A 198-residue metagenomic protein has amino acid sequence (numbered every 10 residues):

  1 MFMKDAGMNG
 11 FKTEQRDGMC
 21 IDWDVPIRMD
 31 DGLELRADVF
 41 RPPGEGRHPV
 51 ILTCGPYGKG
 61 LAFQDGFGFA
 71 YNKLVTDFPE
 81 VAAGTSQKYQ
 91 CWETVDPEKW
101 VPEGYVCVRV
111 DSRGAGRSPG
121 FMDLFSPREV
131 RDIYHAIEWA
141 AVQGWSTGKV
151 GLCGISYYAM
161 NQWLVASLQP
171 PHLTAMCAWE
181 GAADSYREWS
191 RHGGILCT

Functional and structural regions predicted by a protein language model:
G7-G46, V50: N-terminal cap/lid segment of alpha/beta-hydrolase-fold proteins
W23-D24, R28, R36, C107-R109 (+2 more regions): Mature extracytoplasmic enzyme cores
E34, R47-P49, E103-V106, S146-K149 (+1 more regions): Loop/turn elements at helix/coil->beta-strand transitions in domains of secreted/extracellular proteins
D38-Y105, V110-R113, L124, S167: N-terminal cap/lid subdomain of alpha/beta-hydrolase-fold enzymes
K73-T76, R128, C153, M160-T198: A catalytic-pocket lid/entrance helix-loop region that shapes and gates access to the active site across common
C91-W92, P102, L124-G144: Alpha/beta-hydrolase active-site loop
G144-Y157: Alpha/beta-hydrolase fold nucleophile elbow
